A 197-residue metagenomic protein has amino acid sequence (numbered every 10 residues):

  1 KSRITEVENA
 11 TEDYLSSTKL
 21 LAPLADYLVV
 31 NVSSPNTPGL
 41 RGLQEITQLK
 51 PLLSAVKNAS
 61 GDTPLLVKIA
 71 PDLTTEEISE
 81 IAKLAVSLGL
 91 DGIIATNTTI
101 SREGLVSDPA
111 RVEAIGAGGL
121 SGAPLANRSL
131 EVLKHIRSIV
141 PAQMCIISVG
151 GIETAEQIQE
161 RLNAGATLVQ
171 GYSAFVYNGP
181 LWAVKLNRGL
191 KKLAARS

Functional and structural regions predicted by a protein language model:
K1-L15, G42, V67-S87: Active-site glycine- and acidic-residue-rich loops that bind and position anionic ligands or nucleotide-like cofactors
K1-R3, S33-P35, K68-D72, T96-I100 (+2 more regions): Active-site beta-loop-alpha junctions enriched in small/polar residues
V30-N31, K68, I93, I136 (+2 more regions): Conserved, mostly hydrophobic/aromatic
V32-E45, I78, L84-A142: Glycine/Thr-rich beta-alpha phosphate-binding loop at enzyme active sites
A59-L73, S138-S148: Short beta-strand/loop segments at the ligand-binding rim of alpha/beta enzyme cores
L73-S87, R137-A142, I152-V169: Catalytic cores of alpha/beta
G92-R102, G151-I152, I158-K185: Glycine-rich phosphate-binding active-site loops on the catalytic face of alpha/beta enzymes
E103-G118, A174-S197: C-terminal helical cap(s) of enzyme catalytic domains, especially alpha/beta-barrels
